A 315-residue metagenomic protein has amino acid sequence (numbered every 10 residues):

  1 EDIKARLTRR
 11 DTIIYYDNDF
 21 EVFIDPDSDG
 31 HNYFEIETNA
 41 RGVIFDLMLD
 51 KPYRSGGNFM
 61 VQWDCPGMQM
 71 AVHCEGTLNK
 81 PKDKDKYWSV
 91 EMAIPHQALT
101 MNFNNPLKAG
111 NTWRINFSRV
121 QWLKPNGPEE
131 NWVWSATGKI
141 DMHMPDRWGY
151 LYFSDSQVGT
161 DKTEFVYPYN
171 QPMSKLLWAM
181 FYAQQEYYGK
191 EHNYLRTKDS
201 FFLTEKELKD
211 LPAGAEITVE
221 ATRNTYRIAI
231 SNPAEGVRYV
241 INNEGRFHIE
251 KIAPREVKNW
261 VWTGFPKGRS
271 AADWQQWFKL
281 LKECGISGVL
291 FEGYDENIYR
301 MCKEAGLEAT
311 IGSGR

Functional and structural regions predicted by a protein language model:
E1-F181, Y188, G236-V237: Structural preference for beta-rich elements and adjacent junctions enriched in aromatics
G30, D64, T222, R255-V257: A short, polar/charged loop/turn motif at coil->beta-strand junctions and beta-hairpin connectors
I36, I115, L151, I217-V219 (+5 more regions): Hydrophobic beta-strand residues in large extracellular and virion-surface proteins
Q157-T163, G245-K258: Low-complexity, Pro/Thr/Ser/Gly/Ala-rich linker/spacer regions in secreted, extracellular modular proteins
P168, A179-P212: Short, glycine/small-hydrophobic-rich surface segments
Q185, H192, A229-S231, K282 (+1 more regions): Secondary-structure-rich domain cores
R196-P254: Periplasmic/extracellular, small/polar-rich flexible segments of pilin-like filament-forming proteins
I252-R315: Glycan-processing catalytic domains of CAZymes
